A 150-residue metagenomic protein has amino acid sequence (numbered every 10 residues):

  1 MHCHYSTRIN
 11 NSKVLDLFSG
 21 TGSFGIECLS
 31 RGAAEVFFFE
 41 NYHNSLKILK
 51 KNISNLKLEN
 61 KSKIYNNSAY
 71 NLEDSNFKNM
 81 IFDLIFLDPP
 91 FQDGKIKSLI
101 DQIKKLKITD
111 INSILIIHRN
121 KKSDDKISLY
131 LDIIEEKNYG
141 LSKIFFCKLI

Functional and structural regions predicted by a protein language model:
M1-I150: Class I S-adenosyl-L-methionine-dependent methyltransferase catalytic core
